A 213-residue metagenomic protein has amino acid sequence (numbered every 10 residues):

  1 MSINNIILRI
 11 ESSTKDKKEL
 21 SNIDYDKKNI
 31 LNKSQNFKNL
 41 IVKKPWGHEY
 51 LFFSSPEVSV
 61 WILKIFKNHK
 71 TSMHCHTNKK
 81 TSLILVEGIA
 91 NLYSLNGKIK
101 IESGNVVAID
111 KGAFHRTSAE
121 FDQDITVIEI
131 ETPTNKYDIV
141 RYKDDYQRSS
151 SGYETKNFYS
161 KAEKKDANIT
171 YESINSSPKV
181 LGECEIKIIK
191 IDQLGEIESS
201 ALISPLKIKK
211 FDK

Functional and structural regions predicted by a protein language model:
M1-S59, S72, I139-E198: A short, N-terminal "cap"/entry segment at the start of jelly-roll beta-barrel domains of the cupin/DSBH fold
P56, R116-S118, T126: Long, compositionally biased intrinsically disordered regions
W61, T71, G97-I99, V107 (+1 more regions): Short beta-strand segments
L63-F66, C75-S94, T132, I191 (+1 more regions): Short, conserved beta-strand element in jelly-roll/cupin
S82, L95-H115, K210-K213: Short acidic-glycine-tyrosine-enriched beta hairpin
I89-N91, F114, D124: Structural motif
D122-D144: A short hydrophobic beta-strand segment most commonly corresponding to one strand of the jelly-roll/cupin
